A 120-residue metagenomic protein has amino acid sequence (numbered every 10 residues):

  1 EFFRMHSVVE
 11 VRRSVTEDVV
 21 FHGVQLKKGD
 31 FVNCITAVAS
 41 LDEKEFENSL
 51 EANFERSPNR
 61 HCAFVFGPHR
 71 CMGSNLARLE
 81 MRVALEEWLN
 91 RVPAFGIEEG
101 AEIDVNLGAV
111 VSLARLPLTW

Functional and structural regions predicted by a protein language model:
E1-V24: Conserved cytochrome P450 K-helix E-x-x-R motif and the immediately C-terminal K′/meander segment
K27-K28: Residue-level recognition of short, solvent-exposed, well-ordered loop/turn junctions that link secondary-structure
A37-N59: Conserved cytochrome P450 K-helix/beta-meander segment immediately N-terminal to the heme-binding cysteine loop
A63: Divalent-cation-assisted or electrostatically stabilized phosphate/pyrophosphate-binding catalytic cores
L76-V105: Cytochrome P450 heme-binding "Cys pocket" and the immediately downstream C-terminal segment
